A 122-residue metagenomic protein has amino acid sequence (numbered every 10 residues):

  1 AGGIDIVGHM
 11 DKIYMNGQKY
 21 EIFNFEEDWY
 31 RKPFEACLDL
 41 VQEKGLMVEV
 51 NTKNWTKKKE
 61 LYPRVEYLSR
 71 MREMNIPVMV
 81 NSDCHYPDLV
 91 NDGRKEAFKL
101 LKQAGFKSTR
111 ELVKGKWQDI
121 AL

Functional and structural regions predicted by a protein language model:
A1-F23: Hydrophobic, aromatic-enriched interface-forming segments
Y20-L122: Charged catalytic cores and adjacent phosphate/nucleic-acid-binding surfaces used for phosphate/nucleic-acid chemistry
